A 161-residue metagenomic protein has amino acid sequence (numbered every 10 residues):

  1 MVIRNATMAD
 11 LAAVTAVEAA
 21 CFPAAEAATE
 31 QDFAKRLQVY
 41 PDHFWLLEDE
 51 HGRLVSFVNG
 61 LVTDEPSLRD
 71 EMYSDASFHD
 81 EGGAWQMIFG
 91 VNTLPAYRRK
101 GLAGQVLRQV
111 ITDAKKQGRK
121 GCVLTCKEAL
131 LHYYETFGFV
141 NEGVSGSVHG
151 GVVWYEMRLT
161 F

Functional and structural regions predicted by a protein language model:
M1-V14: A short beta-loop-alpha structural element at the N-terminal edge of CoA-dependent acyl/N-acetyltransferase catalytic
A16-Q31: Helix-loop element at the rim of GNAT/NAT acetyltransferase active sites that forms part of the acceptor-substrate
F44-D49: Cytosolic beta-strand hydrophobic patch enriched in CBS
H51-R53, F57-V91, R98, S147-V153: Conserved acyl-donor/pantetheine-binding loop and adjacent beta-alpha core of acyl/acetyltransferases and related
V62-E65, T125, E135, V140-E156: Conserved catalytic-core motifs of GNAT/GCN5-like acyltransferases
T93, R99-T112: Conserved acetyl-CoA-binding loop-helix of GNAT-fold acetyltransferases
L94, K127: Residue-level recognition of the GNAT/N-acetyltransferase active site
L107, T112-C126: Conserved GNAT acetyl-CoA-binding A-motif
